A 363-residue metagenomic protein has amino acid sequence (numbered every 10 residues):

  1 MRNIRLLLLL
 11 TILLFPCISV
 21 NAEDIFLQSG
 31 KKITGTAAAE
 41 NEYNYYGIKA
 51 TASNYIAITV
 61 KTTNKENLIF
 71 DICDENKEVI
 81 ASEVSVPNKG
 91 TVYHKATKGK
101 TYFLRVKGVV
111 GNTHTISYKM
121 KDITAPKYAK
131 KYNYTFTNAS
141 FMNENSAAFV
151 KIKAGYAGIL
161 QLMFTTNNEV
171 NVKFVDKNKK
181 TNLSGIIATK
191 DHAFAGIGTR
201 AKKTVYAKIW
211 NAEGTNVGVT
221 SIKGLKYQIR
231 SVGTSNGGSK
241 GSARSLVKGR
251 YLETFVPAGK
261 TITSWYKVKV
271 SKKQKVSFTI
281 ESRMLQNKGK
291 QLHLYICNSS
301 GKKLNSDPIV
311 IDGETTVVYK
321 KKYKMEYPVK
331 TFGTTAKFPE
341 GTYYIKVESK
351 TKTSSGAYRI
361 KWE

Functional and structural regions predicted by a protein language model:
R2-A22: Sec-dependent N-terminal signal peptides of Gram-positive bacterial secreted proteins and lipoproteins
V20-G47, T51-N54, T63, S85 (+5 more regions): Non-catalytic extracellular/lumenal accessory regions of secreted precursors
Y46, L68, R105-D122, A148-V150 (+4 more regions): Edge beta-strands of jelly-roll/beta-sandwich modules across compartments, strongly enriched in secreted/luminal
G47, K89-K95, H192-T199, Y319-K322 (+1 more regions): Exposed aromatic-hydrophobic patches
A50, T59-N64, A96, G108 (+7 more regions): Non-cytosolic beta-sheet module surface loops
E66-K77, E169-K180, G289-K302: Short, surface-exposed beta-strand/strand-loop-strand elements in extracellular ectodomains
V79-P87, K180-K190, N305-K322: Solvent-exposed serine/threonine-rich low-complexity stretches and specific carbohydrate-binding patches
G99-K100, G158, K203, P339-Y343: A glycine-anchored, Pro-Gly-centered beta-turn/N-cap motif
